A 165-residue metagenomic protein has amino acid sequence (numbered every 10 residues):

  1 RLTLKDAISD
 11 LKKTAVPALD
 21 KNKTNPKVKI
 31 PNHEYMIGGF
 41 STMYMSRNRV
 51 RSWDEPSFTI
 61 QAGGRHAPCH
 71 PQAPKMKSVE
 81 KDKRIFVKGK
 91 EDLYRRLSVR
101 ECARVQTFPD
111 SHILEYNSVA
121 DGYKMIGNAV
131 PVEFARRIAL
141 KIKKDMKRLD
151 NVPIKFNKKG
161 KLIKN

Functional and structural regions predicted by a protein language model:
R1-K23: Flexible, glycine-/basic-rich loop-and-beta segments that form/coincide with the SAM-dependent methyltransferase
A18, N22-N165: C-terminal target-recognition/interaction regions appended to catalytic cores
